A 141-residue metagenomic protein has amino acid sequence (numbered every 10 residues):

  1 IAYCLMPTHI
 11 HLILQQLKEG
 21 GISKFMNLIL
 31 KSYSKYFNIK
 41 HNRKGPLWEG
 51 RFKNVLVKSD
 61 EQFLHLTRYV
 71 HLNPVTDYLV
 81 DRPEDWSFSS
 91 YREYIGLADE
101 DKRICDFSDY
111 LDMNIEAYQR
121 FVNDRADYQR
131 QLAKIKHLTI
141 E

Functional and structural regions predicted by a protein language model:
I1-M6, Q15-E141: Short Pro-Cys-Gly-centered "Cys-loop" motif that presents a nucleophilic cysteine in a tight turn
